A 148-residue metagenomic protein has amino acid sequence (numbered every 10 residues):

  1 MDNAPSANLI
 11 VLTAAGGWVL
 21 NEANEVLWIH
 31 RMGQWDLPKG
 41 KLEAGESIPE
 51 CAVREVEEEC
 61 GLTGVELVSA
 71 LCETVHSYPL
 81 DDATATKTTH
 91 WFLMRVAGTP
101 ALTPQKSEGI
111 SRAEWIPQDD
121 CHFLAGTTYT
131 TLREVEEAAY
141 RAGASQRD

Functional and structural regions predicted by a protein language model:
M1-G16: Acidic, metal-coordinating catalytic segment for phosphate/diphosphate chemistry, firing primarily on the Nudix
T13-A15, N24, T89-H90, S111: Change "...and in nucleic-acid phosphodiester-cleaving endonucleases..." to "...and in nucleic-acid processing enzymes
N21: Short, acidic, Ser/Thr-enriched surface-loop or helix-capping motifs
R31-M32: C-terminal lobe/hinge of AMP-binding adenylation domains
L42-Y129: Unchanged
G126-D148: Charged phosphate-binding loop/patch that engages nucleotide di/tri-phosphates or the phosphate backbone of nucleic
